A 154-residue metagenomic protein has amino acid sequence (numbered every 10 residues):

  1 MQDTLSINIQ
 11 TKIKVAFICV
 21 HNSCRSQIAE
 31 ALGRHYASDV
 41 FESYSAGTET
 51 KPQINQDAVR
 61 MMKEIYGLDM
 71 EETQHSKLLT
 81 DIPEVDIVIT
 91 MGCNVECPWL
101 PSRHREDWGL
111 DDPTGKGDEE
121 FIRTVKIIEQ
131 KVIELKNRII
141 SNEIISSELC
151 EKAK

Functional and structural regions predicted by a protein language model:
Q2-K154: Short polar/charged helix/loop
